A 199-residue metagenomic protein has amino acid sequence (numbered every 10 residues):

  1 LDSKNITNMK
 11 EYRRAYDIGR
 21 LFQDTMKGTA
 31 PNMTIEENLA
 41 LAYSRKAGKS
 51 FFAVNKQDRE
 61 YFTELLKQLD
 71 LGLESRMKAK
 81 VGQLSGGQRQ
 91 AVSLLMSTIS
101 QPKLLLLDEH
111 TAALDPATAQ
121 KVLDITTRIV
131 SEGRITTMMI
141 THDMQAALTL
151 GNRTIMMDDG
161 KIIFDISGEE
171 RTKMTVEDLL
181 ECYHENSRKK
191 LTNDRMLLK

Functional and structural regions predicted by a protein language model:
L1-R14, G168-E170: ABC ATPase NBD Q-loop/coupling interface
M33-R45: Q-loop/switch helix immediately C-terminal to the Walker
L105-D108: Catalytic Walker B motif of ABC-type/P-loop ATPase nucleotide-binding domains
D115: ABC-family nucleotide-binding domains
A119-E132: Helical segment within the ABC ATPase nucleotide-binding domain
T141-H142: H-loop/switch region of ABC-family ATPase nucleotide-binding domains
K161-S187: Conserved beta-strand-loop-alpha-helix hinge in the C-terminal portion of ABC ATPase nucleotide-binding domains
